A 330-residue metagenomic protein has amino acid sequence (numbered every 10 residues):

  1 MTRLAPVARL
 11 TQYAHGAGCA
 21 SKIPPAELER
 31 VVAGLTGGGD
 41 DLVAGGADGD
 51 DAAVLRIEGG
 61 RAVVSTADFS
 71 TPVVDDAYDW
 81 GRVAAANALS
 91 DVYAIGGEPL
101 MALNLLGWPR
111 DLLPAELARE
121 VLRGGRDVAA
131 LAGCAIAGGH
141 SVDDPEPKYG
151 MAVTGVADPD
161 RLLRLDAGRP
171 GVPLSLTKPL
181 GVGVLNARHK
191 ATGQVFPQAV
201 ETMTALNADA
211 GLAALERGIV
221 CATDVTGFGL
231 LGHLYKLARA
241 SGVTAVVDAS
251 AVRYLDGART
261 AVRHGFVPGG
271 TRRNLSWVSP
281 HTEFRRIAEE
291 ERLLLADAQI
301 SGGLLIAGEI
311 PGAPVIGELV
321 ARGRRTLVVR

Functional and structural regions predicted by a protein language model:
M1-G16, E27-R30, R110-A135, V142-Y149 (+3 more regions): Glycine-/charge-enriched secondary-structure boundary and capping motifs
T2-A94, C134, R169-S175, P314 (+1 more regions): N-terminal glycine-rich phosphate/pyrophosphate-binding loops that anchor nucleotide-derived ligands and cofactors
L42-A44, A52-L55, S90-Y93, G125-R126 (+6 more regions): A generic local secondary-structure boundary/capping motif
A53-S65, T204-A210, L275-R285: Acidic-glycine-rich active-site phosphate/pyrophosphate-binding loop
L55-R56, T154, T177, A307-G308 (+1 more regions): Short beta-strand-to-turn element immediately C-terminal to the catalytic PLP-Schiff-base lysine in fold type I
I57-V74, R82, E98-A191, V195 (+1 more regions): Glycine-rich anion-binding loops of enzyme active sites
A77-L103, E120-L131, L206-R217, L230-L237: Small-aliphatic-rich amphipathic alpha-helix that forms the alpha element of a beta-alpha
A152-L162, Q194-A214, E289: Active-site glycine-rich loop that binds ribose-phosphate moieties when present
